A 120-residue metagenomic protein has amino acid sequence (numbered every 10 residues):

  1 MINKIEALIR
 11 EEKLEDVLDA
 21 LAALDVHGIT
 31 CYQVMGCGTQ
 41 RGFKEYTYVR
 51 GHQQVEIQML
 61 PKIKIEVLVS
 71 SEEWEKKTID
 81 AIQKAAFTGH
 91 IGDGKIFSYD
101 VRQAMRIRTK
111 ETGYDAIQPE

Functional and structural regions predicted by a protein language model:
M1-E120: Positively charged, small/polar-rich N-terminal and surface patches that mediate targeting and assembly and bind
